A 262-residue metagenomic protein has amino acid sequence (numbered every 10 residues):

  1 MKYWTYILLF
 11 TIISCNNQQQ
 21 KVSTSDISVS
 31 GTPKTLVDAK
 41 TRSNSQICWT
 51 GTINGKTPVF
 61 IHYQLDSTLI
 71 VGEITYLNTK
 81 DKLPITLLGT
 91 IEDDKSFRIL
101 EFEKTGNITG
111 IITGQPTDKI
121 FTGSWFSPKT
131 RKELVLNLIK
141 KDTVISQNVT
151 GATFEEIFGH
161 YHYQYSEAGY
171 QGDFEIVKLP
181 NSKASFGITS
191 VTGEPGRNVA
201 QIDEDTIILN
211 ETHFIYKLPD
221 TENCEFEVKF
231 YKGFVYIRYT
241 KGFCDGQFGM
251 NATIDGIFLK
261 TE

Functional and structural regions predicted by a protein language model:
M1-L8: Sec-dependent signal peptide recognition, specifically the positively charged N-region followed immediately by
I12-S14: C-terminal motif of bacterial Sec signal peptides marking the signal peptidase cleavage site
N17-I27: Bacterial Sec signal peptide processing site at the extreme N-terminus
D26-C224: Central antiparallel beta-sheet cores of small beta-barrel/beta-sandwich binding domains
S124-R131, E227, Y236-N251: Short, exposed beta-strand-loop hairpins at the edges of beta-sheets in extracellular/periplasmic proteins
